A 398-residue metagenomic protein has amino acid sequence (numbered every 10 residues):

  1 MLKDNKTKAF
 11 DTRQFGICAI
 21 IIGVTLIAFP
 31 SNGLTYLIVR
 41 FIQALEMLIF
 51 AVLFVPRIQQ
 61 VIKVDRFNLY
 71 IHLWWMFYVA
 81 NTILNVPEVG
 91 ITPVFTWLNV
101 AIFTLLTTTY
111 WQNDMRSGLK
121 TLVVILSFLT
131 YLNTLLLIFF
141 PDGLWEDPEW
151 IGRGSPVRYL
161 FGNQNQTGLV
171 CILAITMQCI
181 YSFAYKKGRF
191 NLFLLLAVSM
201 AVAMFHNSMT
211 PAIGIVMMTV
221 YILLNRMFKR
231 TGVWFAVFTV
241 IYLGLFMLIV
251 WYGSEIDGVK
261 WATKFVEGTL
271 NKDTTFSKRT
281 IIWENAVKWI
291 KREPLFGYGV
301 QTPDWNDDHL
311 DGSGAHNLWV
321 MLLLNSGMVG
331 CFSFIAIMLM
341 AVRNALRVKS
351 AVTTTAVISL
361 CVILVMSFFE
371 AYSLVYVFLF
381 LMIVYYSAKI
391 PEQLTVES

Functional and structural regions predicted by a protein language model:
M1-I58, W74-N85, L136-L137, I363: N-terminal signal-anchor transmembrane segment
M1-R13, K187, R347-A351, I383-S398: A juxtamembrane structural motif centered on a specific transmembrane helix
M47, T355-M366, Y372-S398: Transmembrane alpha-helices of multi-pass inner-membrane enzymes
I58-Q60, G188-F190, S326-L364, I390: Hydrophobic transmembrane alpha-helices and their immediate junctions
L69-V79, P87-Y110, T121-T130: Aromatic-anchored transmembrane helix interface
L119-E146, G162-N225: Alpha-helical transmembrane segments of multi-pass inner-membrane proteins
L135-F139, R226-T269, V287-K291: A membrane-periplasm/extracellular boundary helix in multi-pass inner-membrane enzymes that assemble envelope glycans
G268-S326: Long extracytoplasmic/lumenal interhelical loops at the membrane interface of multi-pass membrane proteins
